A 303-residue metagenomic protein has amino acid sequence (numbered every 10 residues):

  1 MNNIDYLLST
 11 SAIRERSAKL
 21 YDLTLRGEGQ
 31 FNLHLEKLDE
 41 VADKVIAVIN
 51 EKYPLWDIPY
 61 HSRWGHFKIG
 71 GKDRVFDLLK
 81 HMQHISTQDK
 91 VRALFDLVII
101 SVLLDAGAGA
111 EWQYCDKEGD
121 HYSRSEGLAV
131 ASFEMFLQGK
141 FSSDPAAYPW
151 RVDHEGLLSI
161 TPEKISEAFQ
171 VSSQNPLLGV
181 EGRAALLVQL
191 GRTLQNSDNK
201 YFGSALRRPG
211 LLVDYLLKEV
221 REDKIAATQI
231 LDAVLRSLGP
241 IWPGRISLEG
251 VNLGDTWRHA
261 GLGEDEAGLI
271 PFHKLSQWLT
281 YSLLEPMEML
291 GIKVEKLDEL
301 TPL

Functional and structural regions predicted by a protein language model:
M1-L303: Extended, well-ordered protein cores
